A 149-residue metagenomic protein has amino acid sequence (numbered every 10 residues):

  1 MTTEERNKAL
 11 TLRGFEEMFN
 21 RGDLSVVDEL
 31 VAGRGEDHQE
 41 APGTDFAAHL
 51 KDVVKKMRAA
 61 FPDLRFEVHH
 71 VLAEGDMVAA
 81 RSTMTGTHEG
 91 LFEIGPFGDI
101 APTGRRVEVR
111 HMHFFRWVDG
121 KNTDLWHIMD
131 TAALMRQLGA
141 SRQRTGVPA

Functional and structural regions predicted by a protein language model:
M1-A149: C-terminal and inter-domain tail/linker signature
